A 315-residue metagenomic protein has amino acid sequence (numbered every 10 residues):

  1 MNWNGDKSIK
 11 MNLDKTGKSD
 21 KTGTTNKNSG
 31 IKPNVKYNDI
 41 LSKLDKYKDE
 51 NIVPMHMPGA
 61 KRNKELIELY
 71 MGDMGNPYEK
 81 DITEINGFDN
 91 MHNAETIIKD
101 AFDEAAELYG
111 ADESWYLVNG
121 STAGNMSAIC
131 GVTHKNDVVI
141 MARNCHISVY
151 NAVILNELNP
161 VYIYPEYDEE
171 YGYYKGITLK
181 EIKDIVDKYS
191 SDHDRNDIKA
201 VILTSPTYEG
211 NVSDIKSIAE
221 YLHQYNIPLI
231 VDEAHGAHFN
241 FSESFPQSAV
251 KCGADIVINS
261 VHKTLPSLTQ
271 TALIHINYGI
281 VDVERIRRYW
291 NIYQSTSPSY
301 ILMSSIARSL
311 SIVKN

Functional and structural regions predicted by a protein language model:
M1-N2, I198: Short intrinsically disordered, low-complexity coil segments enriched in acidic
N2-K21, N26-T96: N-terminal "arm"/small-domain region of PLP-dependent enzymes with the aminotransferase-like
Y37-K43, N51, L69-M71, N93 (+2 more regions): Conserved PLP-enzyme active-site core in the AAT-like
P77-S121: Conserved N-terminal alpha-helix of the aminotransferase class I/II PLP-enzyme fold
